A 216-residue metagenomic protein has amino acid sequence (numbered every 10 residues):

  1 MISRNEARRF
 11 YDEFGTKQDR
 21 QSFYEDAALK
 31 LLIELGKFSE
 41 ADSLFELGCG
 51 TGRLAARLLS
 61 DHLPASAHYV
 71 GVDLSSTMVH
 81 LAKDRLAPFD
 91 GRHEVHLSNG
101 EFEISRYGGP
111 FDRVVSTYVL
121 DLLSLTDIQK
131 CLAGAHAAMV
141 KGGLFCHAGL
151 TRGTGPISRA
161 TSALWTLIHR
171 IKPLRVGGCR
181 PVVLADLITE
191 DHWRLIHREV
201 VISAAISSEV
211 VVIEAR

Functional and structural regions predicted by a protein language model:
M1-F38, R53: Conserved class I S-adenosyl-L-methionine
S43, G142-L144: Short glycine-centered segments of the SAM/dcSAM-binding site in methyltransferase folds
F45-L47, T51-E103: Class I SAM-dependent methyltransferase SAM/SAH-binding core
I104-V114: A short acidic, Gly/Pro-enriched loop at the edge of an enzyme's catalytic core that lines a small-molecule cofactor
R113-T126: A short SAM/SAH-binding and catalytic strip from SAM-dependent methyltransferases
Q129-K141: A short glycine-rich, Lys/Arg-flanked "PGG" loop and its adjoining helix->strand segment in the class I
A148-D191: C-terminal alpha-helical "lid/dimerization" subdomain adjacent to the S-adenosyl-L-methionine
W193, H197-R216: Core SAM-dependent methyltransferase catalytic element
